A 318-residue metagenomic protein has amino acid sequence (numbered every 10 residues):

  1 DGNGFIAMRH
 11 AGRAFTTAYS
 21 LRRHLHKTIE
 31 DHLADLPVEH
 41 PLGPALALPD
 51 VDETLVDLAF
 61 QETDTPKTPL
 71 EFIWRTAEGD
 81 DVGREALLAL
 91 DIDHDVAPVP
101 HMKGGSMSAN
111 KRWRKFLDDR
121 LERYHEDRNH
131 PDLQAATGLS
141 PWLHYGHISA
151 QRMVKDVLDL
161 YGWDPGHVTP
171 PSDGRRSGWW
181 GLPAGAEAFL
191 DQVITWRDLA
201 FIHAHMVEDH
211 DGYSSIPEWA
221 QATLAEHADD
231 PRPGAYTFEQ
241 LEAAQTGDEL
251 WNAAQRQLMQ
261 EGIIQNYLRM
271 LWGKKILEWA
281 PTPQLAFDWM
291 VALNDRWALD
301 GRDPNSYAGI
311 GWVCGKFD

Functional and structural regions predicted by a protein language model:
D1-L48, R256, K275-G309: Trp/Phe/Arg-rich N-terminal binding region typifying the photolyase-homology
A7, R13-S214: Glycine/tryptophan-enriched, flexible segments
H130-D318: Active-site-proximal binding-pocket segments
